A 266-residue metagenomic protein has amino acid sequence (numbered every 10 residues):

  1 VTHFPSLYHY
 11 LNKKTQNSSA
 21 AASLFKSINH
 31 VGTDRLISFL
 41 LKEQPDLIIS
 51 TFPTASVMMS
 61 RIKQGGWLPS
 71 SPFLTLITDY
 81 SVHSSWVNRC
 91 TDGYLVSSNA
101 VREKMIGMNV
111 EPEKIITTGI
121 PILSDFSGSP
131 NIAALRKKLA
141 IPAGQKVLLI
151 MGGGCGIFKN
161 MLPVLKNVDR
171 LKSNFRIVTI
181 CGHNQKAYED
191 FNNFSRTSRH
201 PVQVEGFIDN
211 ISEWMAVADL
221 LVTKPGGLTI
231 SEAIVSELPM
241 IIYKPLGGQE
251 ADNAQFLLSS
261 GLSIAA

Functional and structural regions predicted by a protein language model:
V1-K42: Conserved N-terminal ligand/cofactor-binding loop architecture of enzyme catalytic domains
L40, Q44-D46, L238: Proline-aspartate-enriched helix->loop->beta-strand connector
L40, W67-S71, S84-L95: A conserved, positively charged/aromatic
L47-S56, S60-D79: Active-site proximal beta-strand in glycosyltransferases
D92-G154, H183-N184: A nucleotide-sugar donor-handling region in carbohydrate enzymes
I141-V217: Donor-nucleotide binding loops and adjacent catalytic segments primarily of GT-B fold Leloir glycosyltransferases
A216-P225: Acidic donor-binding loop of glycosyltransferase active sites
I230, I234-A266: Catalytic binding pocket for nucleotide-activated donors in carbohydrate/polymer assembly enzymes
